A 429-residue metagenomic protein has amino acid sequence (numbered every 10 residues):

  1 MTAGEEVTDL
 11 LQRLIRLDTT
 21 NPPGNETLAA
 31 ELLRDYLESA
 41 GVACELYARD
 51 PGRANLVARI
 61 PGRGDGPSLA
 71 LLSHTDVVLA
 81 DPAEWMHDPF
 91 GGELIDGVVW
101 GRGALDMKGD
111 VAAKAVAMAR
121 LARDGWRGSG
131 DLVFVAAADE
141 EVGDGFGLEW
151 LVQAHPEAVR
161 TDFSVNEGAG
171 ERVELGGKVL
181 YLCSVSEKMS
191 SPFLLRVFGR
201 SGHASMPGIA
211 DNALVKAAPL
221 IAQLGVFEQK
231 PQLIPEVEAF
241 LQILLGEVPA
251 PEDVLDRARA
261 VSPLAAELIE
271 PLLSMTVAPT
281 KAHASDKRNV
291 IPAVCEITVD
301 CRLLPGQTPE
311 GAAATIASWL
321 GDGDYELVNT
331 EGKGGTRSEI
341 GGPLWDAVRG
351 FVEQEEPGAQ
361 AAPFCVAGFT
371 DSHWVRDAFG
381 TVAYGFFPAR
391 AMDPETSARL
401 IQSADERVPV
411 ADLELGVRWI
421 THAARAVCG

Functional and structural regions predicted by a protein language model:
M1-A104, L121-G130, V299: Acidic/His- and Gly-rich active-site-bordering loop/insert found across diverse amide/peptide-bond hydrolases
L46-A48, E140, R172, C183-K188 (+2 more regions): Short Gly/Pro-enriched turn/cap motifs at secondary-structure boundaries
G64-G66, V78, R172-L175, Q229-N289 (+4 more regions): An extended, acidic, His-containing surface patch that forms the Zn2+-binding/catalytic region of metallohydrolases
G66, H87, S129, V159-R160 (+3 more regions): Short, solvent-exposed loop/turn segments at the edges of secondary structure
L71, A312-L320: Short amphipathic alpha-helices in soluble, non-transmembrane regions that often serve as interface/regulatory elements
I95-D106, A359-A362, A404: Short pre-catalytic strand/loop immediately N-terminal to key active-site residues, enriched for Gly-Thr
L105-C183: Acidic/histidine-rich catalytic neighborhood of metal-dependent amide-processing enzymes
E149-L151, A204-P231: A short core secondary-structure module
